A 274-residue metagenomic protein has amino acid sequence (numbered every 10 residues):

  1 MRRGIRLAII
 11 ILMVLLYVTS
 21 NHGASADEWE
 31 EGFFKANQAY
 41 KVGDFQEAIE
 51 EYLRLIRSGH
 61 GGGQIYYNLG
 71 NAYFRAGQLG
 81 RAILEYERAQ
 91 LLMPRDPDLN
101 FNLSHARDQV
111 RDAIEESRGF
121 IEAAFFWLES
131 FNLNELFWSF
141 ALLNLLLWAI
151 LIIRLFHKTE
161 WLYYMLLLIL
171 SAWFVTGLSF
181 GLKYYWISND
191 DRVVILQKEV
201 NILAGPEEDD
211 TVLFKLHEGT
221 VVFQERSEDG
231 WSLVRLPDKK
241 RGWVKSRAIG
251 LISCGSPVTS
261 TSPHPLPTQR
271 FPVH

Functional and structural regions predicted by a protein language model:
L79, Y163-Q197, A204-E207, T211 (+2 more regions): Boundary regions of SH3-family modules and the immediately adjacent low-complexity/disordered segments in eukaryotic
D112, E116-R154: Membrane-embedded alpha-helical segments of integral membrane proteins
D210-E228: Conserved beta-strand/loop element in small beta-rich adapter and peptidoglycan-binding domains
